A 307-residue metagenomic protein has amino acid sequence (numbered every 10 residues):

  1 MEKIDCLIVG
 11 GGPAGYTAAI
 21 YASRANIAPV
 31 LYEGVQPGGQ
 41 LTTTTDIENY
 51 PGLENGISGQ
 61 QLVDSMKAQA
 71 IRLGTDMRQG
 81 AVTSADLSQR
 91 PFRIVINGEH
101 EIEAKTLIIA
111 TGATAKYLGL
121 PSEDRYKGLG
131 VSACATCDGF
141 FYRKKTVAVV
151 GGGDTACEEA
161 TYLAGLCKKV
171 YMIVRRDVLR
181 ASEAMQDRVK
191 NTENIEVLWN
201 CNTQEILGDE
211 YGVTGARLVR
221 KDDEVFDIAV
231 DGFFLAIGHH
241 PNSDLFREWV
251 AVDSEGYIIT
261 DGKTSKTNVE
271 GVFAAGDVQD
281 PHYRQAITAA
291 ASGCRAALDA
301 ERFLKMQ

Functional and structural regions predicted by a protein language model:
M1-V9, R24-A25, T214-K221, F226-G232 (+4 more regions): Rossmann-like nucleotide/phosphate-binding core characteristic of flavoprotein oxidoreductases
M1-V9, V30, T75-K145, D223 (+2 more regions): FAD-binding core/adjacent interface of flavoenzyme oxidoreductases
I4-L73, C157-E183, K190, D253: Beta1-alpha1 glycine-rich phosphate/pyrophosphate-binding loop at the start of Rossmann-like nucleotide-binding domains
G12-P13, Q36, A113-A115, D154-T155 (+1 more regions): Residue-level detector of alpha-helix initiation sites
A19-I20, T43, G119-S122, A160-Y162 (+3 more regions): Short amphipathic alpha-helical segments
A70-I96, E101-A104, G165-G262, R302-M306: A Rossmann-like FAD-binding core segment of flavoenzymes
G119, R125-F141, I237-Q285, S292 (+1 more regions): FAD-site-proximal beta/loop scaffold in flavoenzymes
